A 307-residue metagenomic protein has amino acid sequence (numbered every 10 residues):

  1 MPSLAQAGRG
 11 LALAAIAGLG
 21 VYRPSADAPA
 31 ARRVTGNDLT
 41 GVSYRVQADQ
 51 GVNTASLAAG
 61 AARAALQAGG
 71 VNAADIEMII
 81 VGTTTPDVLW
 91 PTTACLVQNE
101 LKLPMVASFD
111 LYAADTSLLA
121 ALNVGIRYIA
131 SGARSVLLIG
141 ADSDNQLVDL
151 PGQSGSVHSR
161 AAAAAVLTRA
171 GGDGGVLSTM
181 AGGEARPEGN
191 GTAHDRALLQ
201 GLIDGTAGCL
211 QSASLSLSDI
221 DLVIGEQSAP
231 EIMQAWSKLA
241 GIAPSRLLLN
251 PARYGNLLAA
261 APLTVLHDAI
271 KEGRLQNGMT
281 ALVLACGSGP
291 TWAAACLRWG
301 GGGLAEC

Functional and structural regions predicted by a protein language model:
M1-G51, L150-G208, C286, W299-C307: Condensing-enzyme catalytic core mediating Claisen C-C bond formation in acyl metabolism
A17-G20, G82, Y112, V136-D142 (+2 more regions): Short beta-strand segments
A28-P29, W90-T92, V148-G152, W292-C296: Short acidic, glycine/serine/threonine-rich loops at helix termini
R33-D38, L89-K102, L138-S143, I232-P244: Acidic-glycine-rich active-site phosphate/pyrophosphate-binding loop
G41-V46, D75-I80, N99-Y112, N145-D149 (+1 more regions): Glycine/charged-rich beta-loop-alpha catalytic/anionic-binding loops adjacent to active sites
Q50-A113, S212-M233: Conserved beta-ketoacyl condensing-enzyme motif
A55, A59, L66, P86 (+4 more regions): Claisen-condensing/thiolase-fold acyl-transfer catalytic domains that form or cleave C-C bonds in fatty acid
A130-A162: Flexible, glycine-rich active-site loops centered on histidine and acidic residues that chelate a metal or position
